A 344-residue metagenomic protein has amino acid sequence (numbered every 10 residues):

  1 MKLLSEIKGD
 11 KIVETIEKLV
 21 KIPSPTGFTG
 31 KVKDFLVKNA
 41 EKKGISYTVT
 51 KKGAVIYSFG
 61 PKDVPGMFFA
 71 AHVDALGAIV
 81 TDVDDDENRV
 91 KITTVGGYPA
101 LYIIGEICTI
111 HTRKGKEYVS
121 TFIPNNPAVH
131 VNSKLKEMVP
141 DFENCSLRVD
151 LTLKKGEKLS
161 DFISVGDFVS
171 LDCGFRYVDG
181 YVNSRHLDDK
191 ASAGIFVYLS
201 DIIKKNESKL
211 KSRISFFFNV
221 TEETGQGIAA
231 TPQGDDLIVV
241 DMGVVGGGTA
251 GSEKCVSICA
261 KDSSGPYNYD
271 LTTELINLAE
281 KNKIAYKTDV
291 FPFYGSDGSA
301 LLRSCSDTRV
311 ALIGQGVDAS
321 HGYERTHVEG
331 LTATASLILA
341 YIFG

Functional and structural regions predicted by a protein language model:
M1-G344: N-terminal hydrophobic/helix-forming segments and targeting peptides
